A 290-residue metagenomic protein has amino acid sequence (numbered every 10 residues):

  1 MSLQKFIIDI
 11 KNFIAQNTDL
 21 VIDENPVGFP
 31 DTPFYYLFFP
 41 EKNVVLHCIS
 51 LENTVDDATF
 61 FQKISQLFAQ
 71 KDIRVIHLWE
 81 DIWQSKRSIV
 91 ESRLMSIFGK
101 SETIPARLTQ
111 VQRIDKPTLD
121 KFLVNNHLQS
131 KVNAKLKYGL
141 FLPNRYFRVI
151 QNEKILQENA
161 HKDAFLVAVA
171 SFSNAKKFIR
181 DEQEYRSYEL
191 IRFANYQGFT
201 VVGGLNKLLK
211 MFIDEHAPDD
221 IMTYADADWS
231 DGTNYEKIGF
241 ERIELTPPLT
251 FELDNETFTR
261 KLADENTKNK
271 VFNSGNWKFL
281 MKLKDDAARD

Functional and structural regions predicted by a protein language model:
M1-N25: Acidic-basic catalytic patches of nuclease active cores, encompassing PD-(D/E)XK and other metal-cofactor nuclease
T32-F61, A175-K176: Short beta-strand-loop-alpha-helix junction that forms the active-site gateway of nucleic-acid-processing nucleases
F34, K135-K137, S274-F279: Short hydrophobic/aromatic beta-strand or adjacent loop that forms the aromatic wall/cage of a ligand/substrate-binding
Y36-E41, F141-P143, M281-L283: Active-site beta-strand termini and strand-to-loop segments that position acidic
D57-K86: Catalytic cores of nucleic-acid endonucleases
D72-I73, P218-I221: Short, high-confidence coil segments that cap the C-terminus of an alpha-helix and link into the following beta-strand
I89, R93, F98-N206, K210-H216 (+3 more regions): A conserved beta-strand-loop-helix scaffold within acyl/acetyltransferase catalytic domains
Y224-A287: Active-site/acyl-donor-binding loops of N-acyltransferases
